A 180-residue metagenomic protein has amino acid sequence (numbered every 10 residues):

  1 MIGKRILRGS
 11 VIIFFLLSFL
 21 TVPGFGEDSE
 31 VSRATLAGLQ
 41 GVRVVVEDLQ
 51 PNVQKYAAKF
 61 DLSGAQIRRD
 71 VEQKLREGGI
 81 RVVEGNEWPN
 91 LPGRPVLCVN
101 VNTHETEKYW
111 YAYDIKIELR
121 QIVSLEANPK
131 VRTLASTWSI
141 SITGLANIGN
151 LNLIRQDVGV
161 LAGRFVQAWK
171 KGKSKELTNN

Functional and structural regions predicted by a protein language model:
I2-V11: Bacterial N-terminal signal peptides that target proteins for export
S10-T21: Bacterial N-terminal signal peptides
S18, L36, K74, L91 (+1 more regions): A generic structural signal for short, solvent-exposed coil/turn residues that cap or connect secondary-structure
V22-Q66, Q167-N180: A structural "domain/chain start" motif
P23-D28, R76-V83: Short amphipathic alpha-helical surface micro-motifs
F25-T35, S124-N180: C-terminal/domain-edge helix-coil "capping" segments
S63-I80: Amphipathic alpha-helical segments
G78, V82-I148, N152: Surface-exposed short loop/turn segments
